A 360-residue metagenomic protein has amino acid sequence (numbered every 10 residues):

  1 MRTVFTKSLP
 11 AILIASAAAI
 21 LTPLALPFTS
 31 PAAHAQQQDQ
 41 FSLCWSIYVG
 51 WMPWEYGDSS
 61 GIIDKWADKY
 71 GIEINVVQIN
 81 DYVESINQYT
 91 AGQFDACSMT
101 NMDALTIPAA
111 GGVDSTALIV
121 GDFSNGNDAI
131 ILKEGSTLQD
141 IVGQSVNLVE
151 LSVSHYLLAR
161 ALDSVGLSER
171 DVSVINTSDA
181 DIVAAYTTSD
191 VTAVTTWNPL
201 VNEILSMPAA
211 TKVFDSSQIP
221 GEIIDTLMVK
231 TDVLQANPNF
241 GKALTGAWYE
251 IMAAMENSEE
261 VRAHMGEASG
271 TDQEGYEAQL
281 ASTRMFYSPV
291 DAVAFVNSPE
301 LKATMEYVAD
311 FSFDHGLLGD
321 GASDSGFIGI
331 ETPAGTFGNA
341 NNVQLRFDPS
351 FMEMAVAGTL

Functional and structural regions predicted by a protein language model:
M1-A17, L24: Bacterial N-terminal signal peptides that target proteins for export
A18-A32: C-terminal segment of classical bacterial N-terminal signal peptides
Q36-N176, T192-N198, G221, T359-L360: Short, glycine-/small- and polar/acidic-enriched structural segments that line small-molecule recognition paths
A67, Q93, S98-N101, P108-G111 (+7 more regions): Sec/Tat-exported extracytoplasmic proteins
I74-N75, A278-Y287, N297, S323-N339: Short linear loop/turn motifs
D103, V174-I175, A180-Q273: Pocket-lining segment of extracytoplasmic ligand-binding domains
A236-G321: Secondary-structure end/capping motifs
D310-L360: Conserved C-terminal helix/tail region of periplasmic/extracytoplasmic solute-binding proteins
